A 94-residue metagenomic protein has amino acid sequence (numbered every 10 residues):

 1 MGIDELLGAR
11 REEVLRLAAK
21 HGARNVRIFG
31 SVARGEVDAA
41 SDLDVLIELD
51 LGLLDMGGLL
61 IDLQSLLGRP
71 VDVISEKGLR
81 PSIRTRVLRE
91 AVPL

Functional and structural regions predicted by a protein language model:
M1-N25, A33-A39, L49-L94: Catalytic core of pol beta-like nucleotidyltransferases
I28: Conserved histidines in hydrophobic membrane contexts and catalytic metal-binding motifs
D44-L46: Short, well-ordered beta-strand segments
